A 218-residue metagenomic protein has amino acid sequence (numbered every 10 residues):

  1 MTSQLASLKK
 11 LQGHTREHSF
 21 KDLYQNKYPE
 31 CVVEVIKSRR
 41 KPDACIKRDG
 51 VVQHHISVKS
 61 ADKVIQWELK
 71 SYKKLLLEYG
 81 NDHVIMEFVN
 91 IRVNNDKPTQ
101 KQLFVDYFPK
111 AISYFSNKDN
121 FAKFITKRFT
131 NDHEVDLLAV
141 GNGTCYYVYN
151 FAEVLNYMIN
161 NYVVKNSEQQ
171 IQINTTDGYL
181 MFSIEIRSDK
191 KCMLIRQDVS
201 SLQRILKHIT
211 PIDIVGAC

Functional and structural regions predicted by a protein language model:
M1-T2, R40: Charge-dense, intrinsically disordered terminal/linker segments
S3-K10, E34, H54-Y147: Catalytic cores of nucleic-acid endonucleases
G13-E17, K21: Nuclease catalytic cores
K21-V51: A short acidic/basic microdomain associated with nuclease active sites
K47, K70, E78, N94 (+2 more regions): A structural detector for beta-sheet-dominated domains
D49, V58-K59, N150-F151: Surface loops and adjacent helix of pleckstrin homology
Q100-C218: Non-catalytic C-terminal interaction segments of nucleic acid-processing enzymes
